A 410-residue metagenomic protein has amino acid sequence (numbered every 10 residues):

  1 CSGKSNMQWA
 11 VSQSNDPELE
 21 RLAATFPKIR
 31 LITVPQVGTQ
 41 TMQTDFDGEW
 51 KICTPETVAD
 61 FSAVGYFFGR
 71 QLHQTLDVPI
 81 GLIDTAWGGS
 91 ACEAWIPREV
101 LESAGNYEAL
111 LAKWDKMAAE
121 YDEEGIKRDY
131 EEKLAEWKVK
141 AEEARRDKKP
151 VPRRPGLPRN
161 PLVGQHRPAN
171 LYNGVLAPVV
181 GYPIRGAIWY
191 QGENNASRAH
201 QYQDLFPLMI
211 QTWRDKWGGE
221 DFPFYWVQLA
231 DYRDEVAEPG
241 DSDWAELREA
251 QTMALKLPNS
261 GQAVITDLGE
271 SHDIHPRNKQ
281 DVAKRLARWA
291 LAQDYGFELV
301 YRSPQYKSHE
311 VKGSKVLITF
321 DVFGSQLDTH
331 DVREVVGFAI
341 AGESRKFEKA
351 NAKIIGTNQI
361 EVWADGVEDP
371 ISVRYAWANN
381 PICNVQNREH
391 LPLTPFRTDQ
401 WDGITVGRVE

Functional and structural regions predicted by a protein language model:
C1-E410: Cell-envelope and extracellular/periplasmic
